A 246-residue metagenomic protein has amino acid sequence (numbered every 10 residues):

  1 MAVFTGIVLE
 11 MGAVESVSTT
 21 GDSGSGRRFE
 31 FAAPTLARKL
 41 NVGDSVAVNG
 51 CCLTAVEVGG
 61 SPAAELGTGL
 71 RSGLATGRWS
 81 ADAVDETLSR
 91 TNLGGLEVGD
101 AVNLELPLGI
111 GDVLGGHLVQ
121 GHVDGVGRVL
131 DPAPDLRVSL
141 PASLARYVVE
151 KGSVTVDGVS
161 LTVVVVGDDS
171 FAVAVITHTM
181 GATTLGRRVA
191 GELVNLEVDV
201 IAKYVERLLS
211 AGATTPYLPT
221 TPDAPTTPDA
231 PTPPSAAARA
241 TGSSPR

Functional and structural regions predicted by a protein language model:
M1-R246: Conserved loop->alpha-helix
